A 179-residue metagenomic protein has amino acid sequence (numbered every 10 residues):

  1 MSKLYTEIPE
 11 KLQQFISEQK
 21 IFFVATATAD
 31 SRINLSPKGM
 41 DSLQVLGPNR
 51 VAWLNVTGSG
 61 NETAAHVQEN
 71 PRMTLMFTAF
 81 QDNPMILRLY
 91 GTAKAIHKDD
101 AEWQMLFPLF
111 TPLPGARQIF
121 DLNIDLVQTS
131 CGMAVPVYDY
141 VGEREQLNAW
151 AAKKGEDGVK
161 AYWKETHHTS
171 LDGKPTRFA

Functional and structural regions predicted by a protein language model:
M1-A179: Binding-site signature for planar aromatic cofactors or substrates
